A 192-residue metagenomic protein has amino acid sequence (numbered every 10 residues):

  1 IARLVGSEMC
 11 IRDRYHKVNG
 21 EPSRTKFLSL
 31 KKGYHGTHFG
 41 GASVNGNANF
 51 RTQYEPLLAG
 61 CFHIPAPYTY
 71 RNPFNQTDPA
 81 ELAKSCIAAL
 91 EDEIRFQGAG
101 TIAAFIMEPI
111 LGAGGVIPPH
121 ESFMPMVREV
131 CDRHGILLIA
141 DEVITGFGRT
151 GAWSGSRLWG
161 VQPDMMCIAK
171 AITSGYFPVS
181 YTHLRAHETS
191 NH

Functional and structural regions predicted by a protein language model:
I1-G6, I11, H183-H192: Single conserved hydrophobic/aromatic residue that forms the stacking wall/gate of nucleotide- or nucleobase-binding
R3, I144, A169-T173: Active-site nucleophile and cofactor-binding loops and adjacent substrate-binding regions of central metabolic enzymes
R3, S7-A103: PLP-dependent aspartate aminotransferase-fold enzymes
I11, F39-G40, R157-R185: Active-site PLP attachment segment
K26, G135-L137, P178: Proline-centered loop/turn at the N-terminus of a beta-strand
I87, A99, I117-T150: Catalytic PLP-binding core of fold-type I/II PLP enzymes
G100-G115: Short acidic, glycine-rich surface-loop motifs adjacent to enzyme active sites
I106, I139-A140, Q162, I168: Generic enzyme active-site microenvironment
